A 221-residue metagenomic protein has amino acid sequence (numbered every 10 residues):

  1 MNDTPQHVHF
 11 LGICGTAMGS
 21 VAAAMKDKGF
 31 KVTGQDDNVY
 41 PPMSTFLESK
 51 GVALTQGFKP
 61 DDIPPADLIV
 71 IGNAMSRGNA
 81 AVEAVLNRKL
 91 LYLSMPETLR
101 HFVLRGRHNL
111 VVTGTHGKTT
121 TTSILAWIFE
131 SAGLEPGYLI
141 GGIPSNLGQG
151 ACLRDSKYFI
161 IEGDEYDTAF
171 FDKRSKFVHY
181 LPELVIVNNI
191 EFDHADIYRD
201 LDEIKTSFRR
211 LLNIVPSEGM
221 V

Functional and structural regions predicted by a protein language model:
M1-M43, L47-L54, P65, I69 (+2 more regions): ATP-dependent carboxylate-amine ligase
T4, A24-D27, E48, D62 (+2 more regions): Phosphate-binding loop of NTP-binding sites
G57-P60: An N-terminal-biased, well-structured beta-alpha scaffold segment characteristic of Rossmann-like dinucleotide-binding
